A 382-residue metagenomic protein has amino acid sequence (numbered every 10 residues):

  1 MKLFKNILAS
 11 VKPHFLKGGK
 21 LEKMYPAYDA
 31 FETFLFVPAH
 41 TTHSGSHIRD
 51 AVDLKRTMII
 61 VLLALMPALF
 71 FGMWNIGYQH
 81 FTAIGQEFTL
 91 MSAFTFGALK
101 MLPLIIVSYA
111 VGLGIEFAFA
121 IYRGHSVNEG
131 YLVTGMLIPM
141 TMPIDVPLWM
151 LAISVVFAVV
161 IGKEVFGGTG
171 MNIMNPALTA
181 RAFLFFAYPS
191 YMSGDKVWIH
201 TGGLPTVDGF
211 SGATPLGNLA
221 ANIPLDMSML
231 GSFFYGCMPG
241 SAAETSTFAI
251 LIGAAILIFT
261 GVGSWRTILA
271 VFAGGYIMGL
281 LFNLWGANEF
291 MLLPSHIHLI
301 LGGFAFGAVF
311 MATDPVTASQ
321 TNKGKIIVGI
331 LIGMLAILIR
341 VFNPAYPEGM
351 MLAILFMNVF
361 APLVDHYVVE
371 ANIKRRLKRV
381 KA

Functional and structural regions predicted by a protein language model:
M1-I105, V380: N-terminal signal-anchor module of multipass membrane proteins
T42-I48, G112-R123, V160-G170, I252-G261 (+1 more regions): C-terminal ends of transmembrane helices
F94-A110, D145-S154, F233-T247, L292-F304: Structural signature of hydrophobic alpha-helical transmembrane segments
V111-E116, Y131-M140, V155-G162, F248-L257 (+3 more regions): Hydrophobic, membrane-inserted alpha-helices
S126-T206: Membrane-interface helix-loop-helix junctions at boundaries between adjacent transmembrane segments
A152, I173-L178, S295-G303, K325 (+1 more regions): Loop-to-transmembrane alpha-helix initiation sites
G170-L251: Long hydrophobic alpha-helical segments that form multi-pass transmembrane helix bundles in integral membrane proteins
I268-N322: A beta-strand-loop signature enriched in Asp, Gly, Thr, and Trp that corresponds to the sialidase/neuraminidase Asp-box
